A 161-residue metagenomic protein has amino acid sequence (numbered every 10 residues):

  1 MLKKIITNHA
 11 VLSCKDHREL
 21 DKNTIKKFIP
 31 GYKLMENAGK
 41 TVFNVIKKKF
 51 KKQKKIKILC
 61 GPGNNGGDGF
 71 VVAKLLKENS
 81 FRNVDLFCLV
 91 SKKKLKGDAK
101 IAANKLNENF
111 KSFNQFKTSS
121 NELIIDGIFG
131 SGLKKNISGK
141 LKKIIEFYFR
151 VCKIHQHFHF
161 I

Functional and structural regions predicted by a protein language model:
M1-K52: Positively charged, low-complexity intrinsically disordered leader regions
M1-L12, F50-L59, N64-I161: Glycine-rich phosphate/dinucleotide-binding loop and adjoining beta-alpha-beta core of small-molecule
